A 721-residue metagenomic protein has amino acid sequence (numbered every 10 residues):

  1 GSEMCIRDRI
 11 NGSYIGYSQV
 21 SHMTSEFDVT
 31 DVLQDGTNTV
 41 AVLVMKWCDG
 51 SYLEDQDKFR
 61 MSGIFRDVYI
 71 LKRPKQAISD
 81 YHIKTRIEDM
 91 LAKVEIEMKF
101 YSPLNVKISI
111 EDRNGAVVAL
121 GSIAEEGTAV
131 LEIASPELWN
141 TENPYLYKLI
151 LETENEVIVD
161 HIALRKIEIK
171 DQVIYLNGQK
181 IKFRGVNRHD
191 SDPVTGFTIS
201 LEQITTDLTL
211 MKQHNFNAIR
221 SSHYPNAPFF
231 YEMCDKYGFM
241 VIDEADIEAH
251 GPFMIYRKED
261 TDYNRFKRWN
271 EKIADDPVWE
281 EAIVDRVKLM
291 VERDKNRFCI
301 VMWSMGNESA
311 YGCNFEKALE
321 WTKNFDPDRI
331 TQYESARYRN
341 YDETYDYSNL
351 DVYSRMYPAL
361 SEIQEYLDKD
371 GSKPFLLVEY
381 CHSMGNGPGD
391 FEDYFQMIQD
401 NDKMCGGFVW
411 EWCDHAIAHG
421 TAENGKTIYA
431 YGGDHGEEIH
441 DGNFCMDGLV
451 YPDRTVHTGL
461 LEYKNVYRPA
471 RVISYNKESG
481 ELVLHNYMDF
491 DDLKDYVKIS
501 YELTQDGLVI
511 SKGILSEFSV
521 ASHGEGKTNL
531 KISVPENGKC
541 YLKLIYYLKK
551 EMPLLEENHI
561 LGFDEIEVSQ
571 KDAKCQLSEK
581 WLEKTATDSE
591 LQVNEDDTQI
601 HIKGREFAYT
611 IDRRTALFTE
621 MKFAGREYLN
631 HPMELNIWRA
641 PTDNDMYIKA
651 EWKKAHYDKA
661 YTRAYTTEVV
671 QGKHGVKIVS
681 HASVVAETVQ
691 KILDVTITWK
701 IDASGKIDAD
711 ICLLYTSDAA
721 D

Functional and structural regions predicted by a protein language model:
G1-E3, R7-P228, M233, Y237-V241 (+7 more regions): Secreted/periplasmic carbohydrate-active enzymes, especially glycoside hydrolases
L208-M211, A218-L449: Substrate-binding/catalytic cleft of secreted carbohydrate-active enzymes, primarily glycoside hydrolases
